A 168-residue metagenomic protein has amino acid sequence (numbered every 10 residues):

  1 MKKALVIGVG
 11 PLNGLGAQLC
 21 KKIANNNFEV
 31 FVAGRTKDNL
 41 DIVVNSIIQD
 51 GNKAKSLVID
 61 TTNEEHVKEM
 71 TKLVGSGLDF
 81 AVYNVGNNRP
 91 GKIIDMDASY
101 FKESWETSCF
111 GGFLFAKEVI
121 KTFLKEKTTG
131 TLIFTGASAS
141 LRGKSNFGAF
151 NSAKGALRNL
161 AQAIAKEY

Functional and structural regions predicted by a protein language model:
M1-V30: Canonical Rossmann dinucleotide-binding motif of NAD(H)/NADP(H)-dependent dehydrogenases/reductases, specifically
K2, G77-L78, F123-G136: Active-site loop of short-chain dehydrogenase/reductase
I7, L78-G86, S108, F134: Rossmann-fold scaffold of SDR-type NAD(P)-dependent oxidoreductases
G8-G10, T131-A156, A161-Q162, K166: Catalytic loop of short-chain dehydrogenase/reductase
F28-I42: Conserved glycine-rich Rossmann-like NAD(P)H-binding loop of the short-chain dehydrogenase/reductase
I47-E64: Rossmann-fold cofactor-recognition segment
G75-S76, T107-E126, K166: Amphipathic alpha-helical dimer-interface segment in Rossmann-like NAD(P)H-dependent oxidoreductases
N87, I94-F113, I133, L157: Catalytic Tyr-X3-Lys loop
